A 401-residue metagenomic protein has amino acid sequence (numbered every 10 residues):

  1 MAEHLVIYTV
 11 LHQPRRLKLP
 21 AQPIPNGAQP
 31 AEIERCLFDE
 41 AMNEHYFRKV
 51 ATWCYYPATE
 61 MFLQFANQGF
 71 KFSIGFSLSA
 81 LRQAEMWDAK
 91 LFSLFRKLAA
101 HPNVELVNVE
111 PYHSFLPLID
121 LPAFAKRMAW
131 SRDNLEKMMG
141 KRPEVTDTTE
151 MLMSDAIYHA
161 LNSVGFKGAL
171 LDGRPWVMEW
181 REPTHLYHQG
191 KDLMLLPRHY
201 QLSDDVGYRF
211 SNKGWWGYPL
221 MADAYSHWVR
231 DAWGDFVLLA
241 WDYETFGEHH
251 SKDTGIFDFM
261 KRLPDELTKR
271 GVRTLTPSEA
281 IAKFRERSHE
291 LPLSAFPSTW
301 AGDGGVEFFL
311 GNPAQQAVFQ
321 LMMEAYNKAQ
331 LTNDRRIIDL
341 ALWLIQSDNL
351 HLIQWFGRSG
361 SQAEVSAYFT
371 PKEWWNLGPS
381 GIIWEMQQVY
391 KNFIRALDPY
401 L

Functional and structural regions predicted by a protein language model:
A2-C54, N67, T184-L193, P197 (+2 more regions): Active-site and substrate-binding clefts of carbohydrate-active enzymes
E3-T9, R15-D120, E144-D147, K167-D172 (+1 more regions): Short, well-structured secondary-structure segments
A51-Y55, I119-M128, W216-M221, V318: Phosphate/oxyanion-binding active-site loops and adjacent basic polyanion-contact surfaces
L91-N108, A129, K141, N162-Y200: Acidic, His- and aromatic-enriched active-site or binding-groove loops in soluble protein domains that engage sugars
P117-I119, V177-H185, D205-G207, E286: Short, charged, surface-exposed secondary-structure boundary motifs
A123-E150, H227-W241: CE4/NodB-like, metal-dependent polysaccharide N-deacetylase domain that modifies extracellular/periplasmic N-acetylated
D147-M151, L171-G173, P197-R198, A240-D242: Short His-Asn-centered micro-motif
I157-L161: Hydrophobic, small-residue-rich alpha-helical packing segments that form membrane-like cores
